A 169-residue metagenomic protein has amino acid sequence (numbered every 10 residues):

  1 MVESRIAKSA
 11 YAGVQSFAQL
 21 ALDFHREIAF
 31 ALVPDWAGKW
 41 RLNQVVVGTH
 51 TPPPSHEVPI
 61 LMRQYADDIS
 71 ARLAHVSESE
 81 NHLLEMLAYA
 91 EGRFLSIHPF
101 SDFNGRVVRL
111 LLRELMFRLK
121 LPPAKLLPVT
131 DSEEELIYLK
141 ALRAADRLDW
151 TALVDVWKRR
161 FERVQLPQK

Functional and structural regions predicted by a protein language model:
M1-K169: FIC/Doc superfamily catalytic core
